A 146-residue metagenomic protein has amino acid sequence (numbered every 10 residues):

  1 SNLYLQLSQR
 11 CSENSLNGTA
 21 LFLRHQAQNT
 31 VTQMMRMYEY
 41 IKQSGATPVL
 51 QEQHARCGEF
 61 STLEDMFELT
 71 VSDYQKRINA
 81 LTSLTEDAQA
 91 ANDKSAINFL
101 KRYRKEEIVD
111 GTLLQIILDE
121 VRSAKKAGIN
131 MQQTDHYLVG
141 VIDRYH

Functional and structural regions predicted by a protein language model:
S1-H146: Iron-associated oxidoreductase/ferritin-like identity signal
